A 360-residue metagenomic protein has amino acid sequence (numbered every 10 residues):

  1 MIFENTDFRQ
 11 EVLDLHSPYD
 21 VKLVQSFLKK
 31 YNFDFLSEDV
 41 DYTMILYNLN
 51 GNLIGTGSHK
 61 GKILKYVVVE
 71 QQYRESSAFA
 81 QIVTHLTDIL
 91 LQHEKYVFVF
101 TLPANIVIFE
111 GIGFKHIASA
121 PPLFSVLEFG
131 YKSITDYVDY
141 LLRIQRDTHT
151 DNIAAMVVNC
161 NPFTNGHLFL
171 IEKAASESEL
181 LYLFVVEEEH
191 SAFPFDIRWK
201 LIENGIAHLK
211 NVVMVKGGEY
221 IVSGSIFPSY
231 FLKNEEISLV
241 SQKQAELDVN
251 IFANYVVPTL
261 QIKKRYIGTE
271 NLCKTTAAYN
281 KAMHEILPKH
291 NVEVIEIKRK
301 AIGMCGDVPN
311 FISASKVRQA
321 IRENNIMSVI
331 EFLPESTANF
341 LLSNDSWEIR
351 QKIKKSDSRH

Functional and structural regions predicted by a protein language model:
M1-F35: Short amphipathic alpha-helix that is part of the acyltransferase structural core
V24, H59, D88-Q92: Beta-strand-enriched, solvent-exposed domains that form extended recognition/catalytic surfaces
V40-Y42, E94, S178, I262: Short, well-ordered alpha-helix to beta-strand connector turns
T43-I45, G51-V68: Conserved beta-strand in the GNAT
V67-S76: A short, internal acetyl-CoA/4′-phosphopantetheine-binding micro-motif in the GNAT/acyltransferase core
E75-D88, H167-E172: Conserved acetyl-CoA-binding loop-helix of GNAT-fold acetyltransferases
I89-P103: Conserved GNAT acetyl-CoA-binding A-motif
T101-H360: Nucleotidyltransferase catalytic core that binds NTPs
